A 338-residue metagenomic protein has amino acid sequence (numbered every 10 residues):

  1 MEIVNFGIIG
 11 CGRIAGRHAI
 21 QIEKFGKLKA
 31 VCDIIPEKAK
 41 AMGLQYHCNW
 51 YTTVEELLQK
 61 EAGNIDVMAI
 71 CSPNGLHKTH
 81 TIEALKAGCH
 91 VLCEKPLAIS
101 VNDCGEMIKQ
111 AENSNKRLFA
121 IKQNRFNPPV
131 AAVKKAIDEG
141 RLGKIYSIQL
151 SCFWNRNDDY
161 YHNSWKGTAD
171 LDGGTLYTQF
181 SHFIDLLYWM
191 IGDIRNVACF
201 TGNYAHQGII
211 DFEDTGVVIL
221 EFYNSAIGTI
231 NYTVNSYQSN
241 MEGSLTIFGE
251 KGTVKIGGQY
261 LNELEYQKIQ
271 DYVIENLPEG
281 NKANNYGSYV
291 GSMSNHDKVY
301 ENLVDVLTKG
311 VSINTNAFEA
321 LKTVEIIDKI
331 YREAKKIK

Functional and structural regions predicted by a protein language model:
M1, E56, V67-I70, Y223 (+1 more regions): C-terminal helix-rich "cap/oligomerization" subdomain common to oxidoreductases
M1-Y46, G63, K336: N-terminal Rossmann-like dinucleotide-binding module
H18, Y46-Q110: Beta-loop-alpha module in the N-terminal Rossmann-like domain of NAD(P)-dependent dehydrogenases, especially those
T52, C93, L118-A120, I230 (+1 more regions): Hydrophobic residues in well-ordered beta-strands that form the structural core
E106-Q123, G143-L150: Rossmann-fold dehydrogenase core element
N124-I209: Predominantly a Rossmann-like dinucleotide-binding segment in NAD(P)-dependent oxidoreductases
T178, I184-E263, D297-G310: Contiguous beta-strand/loop segments that form the cofactor/metal-binding neighborhood of enzyme cores
G287-E301: Active-site loop of classical SDR/Rossmann-like NAD(P)-dependent oxidoreductases, centered on the catalytic Tyr-X3-Lys
